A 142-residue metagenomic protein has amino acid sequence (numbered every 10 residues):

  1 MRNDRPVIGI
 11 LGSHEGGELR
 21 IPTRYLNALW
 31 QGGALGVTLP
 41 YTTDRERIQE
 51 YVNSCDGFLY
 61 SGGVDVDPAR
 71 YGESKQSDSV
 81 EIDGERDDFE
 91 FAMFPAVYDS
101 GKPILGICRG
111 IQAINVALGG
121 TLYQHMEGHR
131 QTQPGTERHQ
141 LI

Functional and structural regions predicted by a protein language model:
M1-I107, N115-Y123, E127-I142: N-terminal beta1-alpha1 cap of cysteine-dependent amidohydrolase-like domains
I111: Catalytic nucleophile loop
